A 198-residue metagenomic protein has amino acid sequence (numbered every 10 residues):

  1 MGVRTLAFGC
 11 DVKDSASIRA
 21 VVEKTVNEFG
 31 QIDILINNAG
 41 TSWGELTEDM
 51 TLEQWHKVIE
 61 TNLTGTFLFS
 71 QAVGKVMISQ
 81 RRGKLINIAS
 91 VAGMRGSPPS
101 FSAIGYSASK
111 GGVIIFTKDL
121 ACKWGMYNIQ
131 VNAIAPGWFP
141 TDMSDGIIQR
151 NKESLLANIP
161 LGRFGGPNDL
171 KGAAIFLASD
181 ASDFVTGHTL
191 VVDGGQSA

Functional and structural regions predicted by a protein language model:
M1-F29, W43, E53-Q54: Short-chain dehydrogenase/reductase
L46-T47, T51-I59, S144, L155: Substrate-binding pocket helix/loop in short-chain dehydrogenase/reductase
S70, S109, T117: Active-site helix of classical SDR
K75, K118, C122-K123, D183: Alpha-helical segment proximal to the catalytic Tyr-Lys
S90: Residue(s) in the substrate-gating loop at a strand-loop-helix junction that position the organic substrate next
G125-Q130, V185-G187: Short, small/polar-rich loop/turn modules that mediate ligand/substrate recognition or access, typified
I159-L170, A181: A conserved structural motif in NAD(P)-dependent oxidoreductases
